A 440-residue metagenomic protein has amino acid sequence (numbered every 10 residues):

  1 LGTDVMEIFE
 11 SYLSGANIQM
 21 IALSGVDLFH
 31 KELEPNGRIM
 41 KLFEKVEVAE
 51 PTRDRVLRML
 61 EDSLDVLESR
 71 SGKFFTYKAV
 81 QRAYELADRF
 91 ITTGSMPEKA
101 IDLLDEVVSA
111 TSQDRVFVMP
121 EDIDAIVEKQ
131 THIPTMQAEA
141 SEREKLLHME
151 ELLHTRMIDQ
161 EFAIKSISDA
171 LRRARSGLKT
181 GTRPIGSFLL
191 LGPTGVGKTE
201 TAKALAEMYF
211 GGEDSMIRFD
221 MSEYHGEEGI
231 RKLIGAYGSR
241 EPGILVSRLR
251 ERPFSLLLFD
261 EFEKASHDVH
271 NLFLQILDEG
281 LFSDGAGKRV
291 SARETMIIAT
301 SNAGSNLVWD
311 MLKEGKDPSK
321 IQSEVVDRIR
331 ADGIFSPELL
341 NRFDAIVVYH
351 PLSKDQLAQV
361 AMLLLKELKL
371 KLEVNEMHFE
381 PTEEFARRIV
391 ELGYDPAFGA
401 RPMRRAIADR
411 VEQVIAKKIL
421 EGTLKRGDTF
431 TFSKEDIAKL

Functional and structural regions predicted by a protein language model:
L1-L440: AAA+ P-loop NTPase nucleotide-binding core of proteostasis motors
